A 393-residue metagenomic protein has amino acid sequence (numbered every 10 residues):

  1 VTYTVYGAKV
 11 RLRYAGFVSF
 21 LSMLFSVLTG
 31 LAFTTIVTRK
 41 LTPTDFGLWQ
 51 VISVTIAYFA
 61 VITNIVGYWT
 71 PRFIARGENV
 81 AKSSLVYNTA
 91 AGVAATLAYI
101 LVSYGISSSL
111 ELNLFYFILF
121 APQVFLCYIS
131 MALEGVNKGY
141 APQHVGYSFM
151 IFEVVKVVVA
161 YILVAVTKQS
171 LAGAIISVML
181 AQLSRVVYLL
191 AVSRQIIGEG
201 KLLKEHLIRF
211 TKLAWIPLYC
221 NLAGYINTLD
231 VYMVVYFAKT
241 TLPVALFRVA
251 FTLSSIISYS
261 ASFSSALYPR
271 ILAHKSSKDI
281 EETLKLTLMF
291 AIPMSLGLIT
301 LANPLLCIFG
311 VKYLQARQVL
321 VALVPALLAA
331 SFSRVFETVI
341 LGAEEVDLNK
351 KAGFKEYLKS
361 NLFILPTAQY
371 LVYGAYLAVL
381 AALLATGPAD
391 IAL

Functional and structural regions predicted by a protein language model:
V1-T29, T70, K82, Y147 (+6 more regions): N-terminal membrane topogenesis motif
R11-G67, T96, Q123, V157 (+1 more regions): Signature of the first transmembrane helix
A15-G30, F152, G173-L189, S193 (+3 more regions): Transmembrane helical elements of multi-pass membrane transporters/channels
T29, F33-A57, L171, R209-L213 (+4 more regions): Interfacial/gating helices of multi-pass transporter permease domains
L31, N64, L85-E111, V187 (+2 more regions): Alpha-helical transmembrane segments of multi-pass membrane transport and lipid-handling proteins
A60-E78, S255-K278, K285-T287, E337-V346: Helix-loop junctions and terminal segments of transmembrane helices in multi-pass membrane transport/translocation
R72-E78, F125-S148, P325-T367: Membrane-interface junctions at transmembrane-helix termini in multi-pass inner-membrane proteins
A121, Y147-Q195, S254, T367-L393: Hydrophobic alpha-helical transmembrane segments
